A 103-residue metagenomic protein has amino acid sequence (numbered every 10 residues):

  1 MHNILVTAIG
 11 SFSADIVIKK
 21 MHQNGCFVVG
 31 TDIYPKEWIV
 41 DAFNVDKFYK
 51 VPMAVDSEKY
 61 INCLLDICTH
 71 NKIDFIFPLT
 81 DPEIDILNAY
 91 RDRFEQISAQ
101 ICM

Functional and structural regions predicted by a protein language model:
M1-C102: ATP-binding N-terminal substructure of ATP-dependent carboxylate-amine bond-forming enzymes
